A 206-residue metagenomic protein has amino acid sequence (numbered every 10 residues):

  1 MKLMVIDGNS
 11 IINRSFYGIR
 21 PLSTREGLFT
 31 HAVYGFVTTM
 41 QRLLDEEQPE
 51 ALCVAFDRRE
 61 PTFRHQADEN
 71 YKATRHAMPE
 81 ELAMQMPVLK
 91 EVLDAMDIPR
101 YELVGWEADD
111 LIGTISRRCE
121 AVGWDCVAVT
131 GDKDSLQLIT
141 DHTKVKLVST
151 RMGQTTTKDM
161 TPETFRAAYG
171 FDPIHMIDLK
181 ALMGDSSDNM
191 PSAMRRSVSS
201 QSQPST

Functional and structural regions predicted by a protein language model:
M1-C53, D57-R64, D68: Non-catalytic, usually N-terminal nucleic-acid engagement modules in DNA/RNA processing proteins
S23, A73-T206: Extended two-metal-dependent nuclease catalytic cores across DNA- and RNA-processing enzymes
